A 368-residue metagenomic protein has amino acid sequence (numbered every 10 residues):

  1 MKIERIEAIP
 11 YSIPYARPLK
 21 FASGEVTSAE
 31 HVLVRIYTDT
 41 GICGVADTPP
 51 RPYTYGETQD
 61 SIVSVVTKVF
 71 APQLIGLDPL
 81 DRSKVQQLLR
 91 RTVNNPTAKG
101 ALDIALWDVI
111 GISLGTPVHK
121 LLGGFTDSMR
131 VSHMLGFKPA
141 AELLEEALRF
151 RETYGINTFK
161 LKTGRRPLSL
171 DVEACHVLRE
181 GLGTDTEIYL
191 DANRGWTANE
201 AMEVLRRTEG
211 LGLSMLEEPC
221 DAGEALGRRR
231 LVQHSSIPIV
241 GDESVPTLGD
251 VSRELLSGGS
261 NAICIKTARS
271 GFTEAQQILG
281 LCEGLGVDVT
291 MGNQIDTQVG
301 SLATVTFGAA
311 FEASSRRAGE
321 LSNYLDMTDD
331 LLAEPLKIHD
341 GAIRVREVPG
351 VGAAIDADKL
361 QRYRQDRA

Functional and structural regions predicted by a protein language model:
M1-V45, P49-Y55, D326-D329: Structured beta-strand/loop patches that form or line metal/cofactor-binding pockets in enzymes
I3, V34, G41, F70 (+9 more regions): Conserved, mostly hydrophobic/aromatic
R5, Y37-S113: Metal- or metallocofactor-binding catalytic centers and their adjacent structured scaffolds across diverse enzyme
T48, H133-L135, L161-T163, L190-R194 (+6 more regions): A cross-domain feature marking catalytic cores of carbohydrate-active enzymes and several ubiquitous metabolic/repair
F70, G212, G223-V240, V245-A342 (+1 more regions): Shared catalytic-loop signature of beta/alpha-barrel
V93, D103-P139: Glycine-rich, aromatic-flanked loop segments that form ligand/cofactor-binding clefts across common enzyme folds
L122-S235: Metal-dependent enolase-superfamily TIM-barrel catalytic cores that perform enediolate-based chemistry
V351-A368: Extended hydrophobic packing segments that form well-structured cores
